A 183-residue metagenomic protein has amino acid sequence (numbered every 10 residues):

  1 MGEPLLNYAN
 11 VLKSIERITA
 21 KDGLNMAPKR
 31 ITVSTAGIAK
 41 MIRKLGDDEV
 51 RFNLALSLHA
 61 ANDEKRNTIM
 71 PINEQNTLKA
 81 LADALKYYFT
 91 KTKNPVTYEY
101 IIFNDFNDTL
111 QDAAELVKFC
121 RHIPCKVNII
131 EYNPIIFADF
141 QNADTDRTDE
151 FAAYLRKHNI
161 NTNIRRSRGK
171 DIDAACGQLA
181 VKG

Functional and structural regions predicted by a protein language model:
M1-H158: Conserved AdoMet/S-adenosylmethionine-binding subsite of the radical SAM
I129, I164-R166: A structural preference for short, hydrophobic beta-strand core positions in alpha/beta folds
K157, S167-G183: Radical SAM enzyme core and accessory elements
